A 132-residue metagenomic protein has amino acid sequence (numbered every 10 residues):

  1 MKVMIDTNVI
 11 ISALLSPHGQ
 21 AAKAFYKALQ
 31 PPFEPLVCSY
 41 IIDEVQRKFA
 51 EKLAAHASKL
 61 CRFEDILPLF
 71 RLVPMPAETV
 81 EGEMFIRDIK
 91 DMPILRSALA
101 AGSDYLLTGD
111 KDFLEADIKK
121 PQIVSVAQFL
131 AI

Functional and structural regions predicted by a protein language model:
M1-H18: Metal-dependent nucleic-acid phosphoesterase active-site entry motif
I5, A21-E51: PIN/NYN-family metal-dependent endoribonuclease catalytic core
D6-T7, V37-C38, G109-D110, S125: A secondary-structure boundary/capping signal
V9-I10, I41, D112-F113: Alpha-helix capping/helix-boundary segments
A13-L14, K48, A116, I132: Residues that scaffold the ATP/ADP-binding catalytic core of kinase and kinase-like folds
S39, D43-E81: Domain-scale selection of a single, long terminal region that carries the protein's primary operational module
R71-L106, K111: Active-site neighborhoods of divalent-metal-dependent phosphate/nucleic-acid chemistry enzymes
D104-L107, K111-I132: Acidic, PIN/NYN-like endoribonuclease modules and their adjacent C-terminal/linker elements
